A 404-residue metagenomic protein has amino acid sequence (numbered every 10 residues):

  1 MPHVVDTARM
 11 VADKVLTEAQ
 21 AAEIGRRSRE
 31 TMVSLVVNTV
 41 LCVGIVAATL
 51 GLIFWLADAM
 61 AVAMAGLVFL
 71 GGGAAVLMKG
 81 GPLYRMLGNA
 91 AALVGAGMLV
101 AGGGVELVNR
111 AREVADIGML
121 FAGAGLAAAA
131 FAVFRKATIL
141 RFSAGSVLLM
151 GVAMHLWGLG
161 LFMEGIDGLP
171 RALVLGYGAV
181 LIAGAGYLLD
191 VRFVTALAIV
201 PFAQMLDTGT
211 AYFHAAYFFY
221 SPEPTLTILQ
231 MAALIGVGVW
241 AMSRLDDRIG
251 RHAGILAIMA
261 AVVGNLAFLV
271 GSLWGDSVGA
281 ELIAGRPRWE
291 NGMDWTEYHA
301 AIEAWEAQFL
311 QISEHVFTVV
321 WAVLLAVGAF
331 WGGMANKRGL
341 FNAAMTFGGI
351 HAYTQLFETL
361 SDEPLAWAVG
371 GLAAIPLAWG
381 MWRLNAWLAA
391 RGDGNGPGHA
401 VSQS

Functional and structural regions predicted by a protein language model:
M1-S404: Alpha-helical multi-pass membrane segments and their bilayer interfacial helix-loop junctions
